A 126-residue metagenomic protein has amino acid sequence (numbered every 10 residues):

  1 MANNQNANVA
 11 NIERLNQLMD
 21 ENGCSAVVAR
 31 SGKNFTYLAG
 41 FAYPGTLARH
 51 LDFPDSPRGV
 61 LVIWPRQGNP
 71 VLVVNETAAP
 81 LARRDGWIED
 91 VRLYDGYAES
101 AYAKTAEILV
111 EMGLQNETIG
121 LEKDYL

Functional and structural regions predicted by a protein language model:
A2-E107: N-terminal accessory/capping or targeting/presequence segment of soluble
G96-L126: Non-catalytic accessory segments adjacent to catalytic cores
